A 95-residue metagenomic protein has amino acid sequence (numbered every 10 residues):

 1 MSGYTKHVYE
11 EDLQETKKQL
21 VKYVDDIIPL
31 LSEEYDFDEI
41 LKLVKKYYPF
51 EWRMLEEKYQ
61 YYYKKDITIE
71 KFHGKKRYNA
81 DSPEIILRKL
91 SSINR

Functional and structural regions predicted by a protein language model:
M1-K18, H73-Y78, R95: Intrinsically disordered, low-complexity serine/threonine- and proline-rich regulatory segments
K6-D38, L43-I67: Positively charged, polyanion-binding regions of nucleic-acid-associated proteins
R53-N94: Major-groove recognition helix of helix-turn-helix-like DNA-binding domains
